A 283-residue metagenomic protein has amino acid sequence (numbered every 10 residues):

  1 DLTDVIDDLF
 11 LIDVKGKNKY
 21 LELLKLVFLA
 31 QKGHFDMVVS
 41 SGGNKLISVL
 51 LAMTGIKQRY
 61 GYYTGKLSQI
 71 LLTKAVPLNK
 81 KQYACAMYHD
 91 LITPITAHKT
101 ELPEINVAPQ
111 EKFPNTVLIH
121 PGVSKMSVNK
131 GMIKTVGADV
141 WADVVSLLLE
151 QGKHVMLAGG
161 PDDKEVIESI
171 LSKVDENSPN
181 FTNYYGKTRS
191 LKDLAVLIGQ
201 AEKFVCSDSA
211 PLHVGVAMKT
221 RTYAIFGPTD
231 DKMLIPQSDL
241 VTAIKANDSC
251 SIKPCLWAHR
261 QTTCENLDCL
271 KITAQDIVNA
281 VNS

Functional and structural regions predicted by a protein language model:
D1-S283: Catalytic machinery of carbohydrate-active enzymes, primarily nucleotide-sugar-dependent glycosyltransferases
